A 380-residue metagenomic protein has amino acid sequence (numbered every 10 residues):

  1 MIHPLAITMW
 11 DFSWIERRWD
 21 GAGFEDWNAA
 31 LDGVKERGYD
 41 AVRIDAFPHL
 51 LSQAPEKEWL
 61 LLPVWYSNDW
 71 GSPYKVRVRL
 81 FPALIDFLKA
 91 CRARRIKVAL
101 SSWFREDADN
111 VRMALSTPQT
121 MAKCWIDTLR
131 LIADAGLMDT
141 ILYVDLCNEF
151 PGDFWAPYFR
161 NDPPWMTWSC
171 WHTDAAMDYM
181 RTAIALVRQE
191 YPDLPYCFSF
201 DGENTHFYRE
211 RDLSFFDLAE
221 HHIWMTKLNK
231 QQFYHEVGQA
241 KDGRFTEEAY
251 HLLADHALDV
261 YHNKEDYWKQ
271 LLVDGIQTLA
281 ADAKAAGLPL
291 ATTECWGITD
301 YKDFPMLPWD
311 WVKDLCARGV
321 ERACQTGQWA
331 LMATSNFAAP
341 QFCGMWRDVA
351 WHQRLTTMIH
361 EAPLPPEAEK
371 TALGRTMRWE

Functional and structural regions predicted by a protein language model:
M1-D26, V34, D45-F47: Boundary/entry segment of secreted carbohydrate-active catalytic domains
I2-A6, A41-R43, R95-A99, D139-D145 (+4 more regions): Structural preference for beta-strand elements that scaffold enzyme active sites
W10-F24, L62-F81, A108-K123, E149-F150 (+3 more regions): The substrate-binding groove and active-site-proximal loops of carbohydrate-active enzymes, especially glycoside
G23-D107, Q119, R130, S169-C197 (+2 more regions): Aromatic-lined substrate-binding rim segments of carbohydrate-active enzymes
A54-N68, A108-R130, A156-W165, L213-W224 (+3 more regions): Aromatic- and acidic-residue-enriched segments that line the glycan-binding/catalytic groove of carbohydrate-active
W59-Y66, K302-E380: Aromatic-rich peripheral "rim/lid" segments of glycoside hydrolase catalytic domains that contact and position glycan
A99-R112, I126-W171: Active-site groove signature of glycoside hydrolases
G136, P151-C324: Extracellular glycoside hydrolase catalytic/binding regions
